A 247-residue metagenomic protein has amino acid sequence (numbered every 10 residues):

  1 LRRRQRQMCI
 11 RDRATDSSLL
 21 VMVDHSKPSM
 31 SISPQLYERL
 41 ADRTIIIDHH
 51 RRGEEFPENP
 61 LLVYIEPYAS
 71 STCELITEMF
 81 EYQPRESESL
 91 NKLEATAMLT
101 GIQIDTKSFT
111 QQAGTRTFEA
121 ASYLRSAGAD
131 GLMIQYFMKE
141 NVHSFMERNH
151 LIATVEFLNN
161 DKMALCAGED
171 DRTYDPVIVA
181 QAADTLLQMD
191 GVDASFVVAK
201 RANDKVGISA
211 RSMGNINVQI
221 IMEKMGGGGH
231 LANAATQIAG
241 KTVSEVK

Functional and structural regions predicted by a protein language model:
R3-Q7, R13-L19, R85, L99 (+1 more regions): Hydrophobic helix-and-loop "lid/oligomerization" segment in the mid-to-C-terminal part of catalytic domains
R4-Q7, R11-R39: N-terminal small/polar loop signature for handling phosphorylated ligands or for N-terminal nucleophile
Q5, L40, P57-P60, M225: Short, structured coil segments at secondary-structure junctions
R13-T15, L36-R39, F56-P57, L90-K92 (+2 more regions): Solvent-exposed alpha-helices and their adjacent loops that cap or buttress functional pockets in soluble metabolic
V21, R43-I47, L62-I65, A164 (+1 more regions): Hydrophobic/aromatic beta-strand patches that form the interior of the parallel beta-sheet core in alpha/beta enzyme
H25-P28, H50-R52, D170-D171: Short glycine-rich anion-binding loops that position phosphate/pyrophosphate groups of nucleotides and phosphorylated
M30-S33, F56, G207: Short glycine-/acidic-enriched loop or helix-start segments at secondary-structure transitions that form or flank
H49-S122: Short alpha-helices
